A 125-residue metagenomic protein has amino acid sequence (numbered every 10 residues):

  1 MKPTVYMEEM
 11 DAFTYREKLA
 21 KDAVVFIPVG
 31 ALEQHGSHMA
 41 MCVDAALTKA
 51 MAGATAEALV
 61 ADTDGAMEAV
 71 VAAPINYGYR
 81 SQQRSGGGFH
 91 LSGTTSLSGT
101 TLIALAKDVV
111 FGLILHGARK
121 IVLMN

Functional and structural regions predicted by a protein language model:
K2-R119: N-terminal catalytic or cofactor-binding beta/alpha core of small enzyme domains
R119-N125: Short, intrinsically disordered, charge-balanced linker/junction segments flanking boundaries in proteins
